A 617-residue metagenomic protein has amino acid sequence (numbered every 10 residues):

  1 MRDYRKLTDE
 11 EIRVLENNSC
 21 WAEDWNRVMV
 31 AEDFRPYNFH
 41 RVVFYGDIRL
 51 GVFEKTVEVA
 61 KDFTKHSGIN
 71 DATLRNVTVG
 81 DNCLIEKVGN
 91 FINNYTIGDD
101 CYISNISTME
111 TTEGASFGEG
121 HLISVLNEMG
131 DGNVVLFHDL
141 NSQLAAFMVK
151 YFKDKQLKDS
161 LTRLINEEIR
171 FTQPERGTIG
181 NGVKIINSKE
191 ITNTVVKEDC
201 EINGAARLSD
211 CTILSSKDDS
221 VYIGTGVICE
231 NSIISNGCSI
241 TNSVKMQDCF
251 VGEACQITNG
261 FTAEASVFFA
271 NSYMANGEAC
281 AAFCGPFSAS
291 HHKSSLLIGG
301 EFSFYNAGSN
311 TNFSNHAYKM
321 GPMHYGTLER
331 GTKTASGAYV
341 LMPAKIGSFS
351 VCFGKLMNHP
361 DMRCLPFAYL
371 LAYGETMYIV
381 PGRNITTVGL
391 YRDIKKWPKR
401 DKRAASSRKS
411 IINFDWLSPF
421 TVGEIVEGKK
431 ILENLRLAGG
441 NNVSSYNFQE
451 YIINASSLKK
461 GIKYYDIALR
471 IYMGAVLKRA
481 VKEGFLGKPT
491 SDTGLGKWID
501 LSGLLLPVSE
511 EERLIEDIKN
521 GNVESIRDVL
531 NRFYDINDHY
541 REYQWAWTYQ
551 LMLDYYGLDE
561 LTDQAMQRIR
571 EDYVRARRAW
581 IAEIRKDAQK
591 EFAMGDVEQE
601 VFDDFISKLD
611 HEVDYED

Functional and structural regions predicted by a protein language model:
M1-D9: Intrinsically disordered, low-structural-confidence terminal and linker regions
D3, V14-D24, V30-F53, V57-I69 (+7 more regions): Glycine-rich hexapeptide-repeat left-handed beta-helix
G68-N70, L74-D159, I186, T194 (+3 more regions): Phosphate-/polyanion-interacting regions in eukaryotic proteins
N166-I179, I185: A charged, amphipathic alpha-helical module
I179, V183, N187-E190, V196-I202 (+2 more regions): Core alpha-helical transmembrane segments of integral membrane proteins
Y373-D617: Long, compositionally biased intrinsically disordered regions
